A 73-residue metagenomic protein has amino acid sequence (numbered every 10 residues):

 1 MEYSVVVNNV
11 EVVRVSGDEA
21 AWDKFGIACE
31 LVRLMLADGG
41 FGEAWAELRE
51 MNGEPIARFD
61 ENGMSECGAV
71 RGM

Functional and structural regions predicted by a protein language model:
M1-E11: Short aromatic-glycine-(Arg/Gly/Cys) micro-motifs in beta-strand/loop hairpins
V12-V13, I56: Short, isolated positions in well-ordered beta-strands
V15-E19, D60-G63: Solvent-exposed serine/threonine-rich low-complexity stretches and specific carbohydrate-binding patches
E19-L36: Charged, amphipathic alpha-helical segments
R33-M73: Short, mixed-charge low-complexity intrinsically disordered segments
